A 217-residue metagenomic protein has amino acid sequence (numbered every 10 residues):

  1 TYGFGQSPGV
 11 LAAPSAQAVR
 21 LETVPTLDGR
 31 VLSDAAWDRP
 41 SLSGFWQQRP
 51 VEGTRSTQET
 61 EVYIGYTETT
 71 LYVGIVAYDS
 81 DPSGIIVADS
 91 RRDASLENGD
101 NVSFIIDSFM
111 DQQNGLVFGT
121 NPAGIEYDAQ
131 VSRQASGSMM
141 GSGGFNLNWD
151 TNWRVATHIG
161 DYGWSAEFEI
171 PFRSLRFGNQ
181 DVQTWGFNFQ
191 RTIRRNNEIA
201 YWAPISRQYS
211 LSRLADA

Functional and structural regions predicted by a protein language model:
Y2-A217: Structural preference for beta-rich elements and adjacent junctions enriched in aromatics
